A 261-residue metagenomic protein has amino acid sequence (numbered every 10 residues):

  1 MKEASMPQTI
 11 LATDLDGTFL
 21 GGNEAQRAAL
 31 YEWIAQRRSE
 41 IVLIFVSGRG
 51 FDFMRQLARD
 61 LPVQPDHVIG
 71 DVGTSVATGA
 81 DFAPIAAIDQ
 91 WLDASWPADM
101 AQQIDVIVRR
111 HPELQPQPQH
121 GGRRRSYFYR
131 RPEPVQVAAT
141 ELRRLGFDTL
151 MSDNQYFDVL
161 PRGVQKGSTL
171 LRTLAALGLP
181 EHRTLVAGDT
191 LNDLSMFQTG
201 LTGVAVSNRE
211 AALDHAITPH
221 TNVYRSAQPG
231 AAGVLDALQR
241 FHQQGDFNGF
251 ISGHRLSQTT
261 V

Functional and structural regions predicted by a protein language model:
M1-S5: Short, Lys/Arg-enriched N-terminal segments with co-localized hydrophobic residues within the first ~10-30 amino acids
P7-E24, F197: Asp-based phosphoryl-transfer active-site loop
A12-D14, I69, A187: Generic enzyme active-site microenvironment
E24-P116, N208: Active-site phosphate-binding/coordination module
L61-Q64, V72, L145, T199-G200 (+1 more regions): Short, structured coil segments at secondary-structure junctions
Q103-T199: Conserved acidic, metal-coordinating active-site core of Asp-based, Mg2+-dependent phosphoryl-transfer enzymes
L160, G167-V261: Mg2+-dependent phosphoryl-transfer enzymes with acidic/Ser/Thr/Gly-rich catalytic loops
